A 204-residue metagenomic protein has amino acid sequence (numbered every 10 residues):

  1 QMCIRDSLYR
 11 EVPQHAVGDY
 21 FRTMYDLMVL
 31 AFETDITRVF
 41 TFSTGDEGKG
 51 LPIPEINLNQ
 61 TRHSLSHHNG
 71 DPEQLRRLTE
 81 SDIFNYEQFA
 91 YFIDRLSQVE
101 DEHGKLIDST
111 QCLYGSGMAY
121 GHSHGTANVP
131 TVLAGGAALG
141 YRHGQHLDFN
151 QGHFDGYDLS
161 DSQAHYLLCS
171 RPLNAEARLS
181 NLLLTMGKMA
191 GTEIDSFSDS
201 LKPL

Functional and structural regions predicted by a protein language model:
Q1, R5-L204: Ligand-binding pockets and gating/stacking loops
